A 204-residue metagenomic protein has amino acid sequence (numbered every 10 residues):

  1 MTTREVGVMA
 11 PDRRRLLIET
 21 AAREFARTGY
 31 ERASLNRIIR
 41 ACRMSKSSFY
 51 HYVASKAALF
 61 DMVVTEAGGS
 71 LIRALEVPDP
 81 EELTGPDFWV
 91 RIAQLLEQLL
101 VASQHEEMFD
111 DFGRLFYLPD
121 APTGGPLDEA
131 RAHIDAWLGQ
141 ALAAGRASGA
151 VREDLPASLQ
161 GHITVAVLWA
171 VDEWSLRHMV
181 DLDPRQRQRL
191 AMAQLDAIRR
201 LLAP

Functional and structural regions predicted by a protein language model:
M1-D12, R177: N-terminal intrinsically disordered/low-complexity leader segments
A10, V64, G68, G124-D135 (+2 more regions): Amphipathic, non-transmembrane alpha-helical scaffold segments
R13-A21, I38, V63-A74, L138: Generic hydrophobic, amphipathic alpha-helix propensity
L16, E24-A58, M62: Helix-turn-helix
R27-E31, E106, S148: Short coil/turn segments at alpha/beta junctions that flank glycine-rich nucleotide-binding fingerprints
M62, R73-E106, A157-T164, Q188-A191: Hydrophobic alpha-helical connector segments
E97-Q104, F112-D120, A197-L202: Helix-loop "lid/cap" segments that line or gate small-molecule binding pockets
D110-L115, G124, D128, R146-L195: Hydrophobic/aromatic-rich alpha-helical bundle segments in the mid-to-C-terminal region
